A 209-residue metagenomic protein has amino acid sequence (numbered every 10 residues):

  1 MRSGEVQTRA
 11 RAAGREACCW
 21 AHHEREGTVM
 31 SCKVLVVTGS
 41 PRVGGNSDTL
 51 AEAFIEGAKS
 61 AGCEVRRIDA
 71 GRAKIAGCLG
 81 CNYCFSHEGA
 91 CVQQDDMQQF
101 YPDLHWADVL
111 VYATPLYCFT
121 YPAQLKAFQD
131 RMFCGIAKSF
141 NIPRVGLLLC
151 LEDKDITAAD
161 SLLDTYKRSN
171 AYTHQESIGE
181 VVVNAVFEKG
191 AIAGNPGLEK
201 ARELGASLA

Functional and structural regions predicted by a protein language model:
R2-V6, G14-A113, F119-G135, G190-A209: N-terminal beta1-alpha1-beta2 submodule of the flavodoxin-like/Rossmannoid cofactor-binding fold
S31-L35, G146-L147, V181-E188: A short small-residue
G39, A70, L149-E152, V183: Cofactor-binding loop segments of dinucleotide-utilizing enzymes, especially the Rossmann-like FAD- and NAD(P)+-binding
R67-D69, Q93, L147, G179-V182: Structural signal for conserved beta-strand scaffold positions within catalytic alpha/beta enzyme cores
L116-C118, E152-D153: Short glycine-rich anion-binding loops that position phosphate/pyrophosphate groups of nucleotides and phosphorylated
A123-Q124, I136-E180: Short, glycine-/small-residue-rich phosphate/pyrophosphate-handling segment
R168-N184, I192-N195, R202-E203, S207-A209: A charged, well-structured terminal subsegment
